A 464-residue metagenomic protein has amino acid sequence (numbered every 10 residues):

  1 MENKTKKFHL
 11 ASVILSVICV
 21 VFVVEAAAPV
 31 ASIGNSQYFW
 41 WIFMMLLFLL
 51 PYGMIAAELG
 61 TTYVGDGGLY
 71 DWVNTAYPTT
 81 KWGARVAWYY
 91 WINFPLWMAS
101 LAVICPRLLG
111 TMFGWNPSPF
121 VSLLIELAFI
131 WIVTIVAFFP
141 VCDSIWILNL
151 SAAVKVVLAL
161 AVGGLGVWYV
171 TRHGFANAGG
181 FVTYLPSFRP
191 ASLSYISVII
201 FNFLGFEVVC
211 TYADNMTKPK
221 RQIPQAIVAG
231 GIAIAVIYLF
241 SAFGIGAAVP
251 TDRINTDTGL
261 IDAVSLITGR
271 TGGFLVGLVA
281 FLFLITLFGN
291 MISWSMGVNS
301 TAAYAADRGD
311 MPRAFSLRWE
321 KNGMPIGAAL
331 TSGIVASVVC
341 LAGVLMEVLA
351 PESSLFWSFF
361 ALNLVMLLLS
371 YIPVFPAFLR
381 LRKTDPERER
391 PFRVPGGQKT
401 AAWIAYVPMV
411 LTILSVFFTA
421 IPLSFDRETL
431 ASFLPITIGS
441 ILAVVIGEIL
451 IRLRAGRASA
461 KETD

Functional and structural regions predicted by a protein language model:
M1-F43, L49-M54, G180, E387 (+3 more regions): Membrane-interface "cap" regions at the ends of multi-pass membrane proteins
N3, Y38-F39, P117-V121, N149-A280: Helix-loop-helix junctions that connect adjacent transmembrane segments in multi-pass membrane transporters
N3-K4, F315-G323, L368-I421: C-terminal membrane-solvent junction of multi-pass transporters and transport-like membrane proteins
T5-V17, F39, T79-I92, I125-F129 (+5 more regions): Select transmembrane alpha-helical segments in multipass membrane proteins
A31-S32, P51-I130, I135-F138, L284-T301 (+2 more regions): Hydrophobic transmembrane alpha-helices that form the core helical bundles of multi-pass secondary transporters
W41, V170, L362-S370, G397-D464: A generic transmembrane alpha-helix motif of multi-pass inner-membrane proteins
D71-T79, T111-W115, A226-I292, M311-N363: TM-loop-TM module centered on a large, flexible mid-protein loop between adjacent transmembrane helices in multi-pass
V121-H173, L204, I227-I232, L364-P373 (+3 more regions): Membrane-interface loop-to-helix entry segments
